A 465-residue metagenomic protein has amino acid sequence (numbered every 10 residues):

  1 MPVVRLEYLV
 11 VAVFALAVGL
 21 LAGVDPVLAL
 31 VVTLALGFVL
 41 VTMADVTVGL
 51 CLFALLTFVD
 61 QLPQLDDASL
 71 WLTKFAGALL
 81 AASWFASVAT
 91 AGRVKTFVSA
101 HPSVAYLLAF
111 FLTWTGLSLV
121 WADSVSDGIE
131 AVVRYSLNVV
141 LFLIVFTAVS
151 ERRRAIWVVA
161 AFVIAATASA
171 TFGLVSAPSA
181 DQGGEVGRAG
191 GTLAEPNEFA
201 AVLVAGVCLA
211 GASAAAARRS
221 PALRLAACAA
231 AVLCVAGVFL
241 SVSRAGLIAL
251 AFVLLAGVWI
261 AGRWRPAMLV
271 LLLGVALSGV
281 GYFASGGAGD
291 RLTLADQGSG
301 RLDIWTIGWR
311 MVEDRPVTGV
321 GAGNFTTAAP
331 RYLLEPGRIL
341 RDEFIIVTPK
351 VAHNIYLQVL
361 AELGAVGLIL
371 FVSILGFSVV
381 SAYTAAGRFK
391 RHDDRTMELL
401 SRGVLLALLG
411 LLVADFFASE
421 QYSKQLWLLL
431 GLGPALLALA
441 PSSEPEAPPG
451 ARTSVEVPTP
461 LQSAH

Functional and structural regions predicted by a protein language model:
M1-G116, S126, S150-V163, S213-R224 (+2 more regions): Transmembrane signal-anchor hairpin modules in multi-pass inner-membrane enzymes, especially those that act on
M1-L20, L34-G37, V41, L80-W84 (+12 more regions): Alpha-helical transmembrane segments of multi-pass inner-membrane proteins
L21-V24, Q64-A68, V120-I129, F239-L240 (+1 more regions): Membrane-interface helix caps and helix-loop-helix hairpins in membrane proteins
V24-L28, S69-A76, E130-A131, G191-L203 (+4 more regions): Membrane-interface micro-motifs in multi-pass membrane enzymes
L55-L65, Q358-L363, R395-L437: Membrane helix-loop boundary segments at the extracytoplasmic
F58-Q64, D181-T192, R341-L357: Juxtamembrane membrane-water interface segments that cap and precede transmembrane helices
V235-G237, W309, P316-T318, R341-A382 (+1 more regions): A conserved mid-to-late transmembrane alpha helix and its immediate loop/hinge that forms the functional core
A284, A288-T306, T318-L363, A386-R391: Long extracytoplasmic/lumenal interhelical loops at the membrane interface of multi-pass membrane proteins
